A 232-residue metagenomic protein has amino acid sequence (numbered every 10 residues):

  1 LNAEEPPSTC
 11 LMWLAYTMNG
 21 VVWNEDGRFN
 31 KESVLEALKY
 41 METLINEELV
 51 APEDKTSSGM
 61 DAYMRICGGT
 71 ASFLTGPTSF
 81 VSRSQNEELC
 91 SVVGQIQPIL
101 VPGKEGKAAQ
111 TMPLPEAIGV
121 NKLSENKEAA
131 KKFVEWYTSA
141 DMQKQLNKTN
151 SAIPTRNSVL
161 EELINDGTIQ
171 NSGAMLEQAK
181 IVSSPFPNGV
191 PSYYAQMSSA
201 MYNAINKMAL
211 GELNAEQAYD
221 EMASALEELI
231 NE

Functional and structural regions predicted by a protein language model:
L1-N30, A71: Extracytoplasmic/periplasmic solute-binding protein
M18-N19, L44-L49, T70, S84-E88 (+5 more regions): Sec/Tat-exported extracytoplasmic proteins
D26-K55, Q97, V101: Glycine-centered hinge/linker elements that transmit conformational signals in sensory and ligand-binding systems
E47, E87-A152, N203: Extracytoplasmic/periplasmic substrate-recognition and gating elements
E53-C67: Short helix-initiation/N-cap motifs at beta->coil->alpha
S72-P77: Paired acidic/hydrophobic, glycine-rich loop segments that form the ligand-binding mouth/hinge of periplasmic-binding
P98-L100, K148-A200, K207: Long, aromatic- and glycine/proline-rich binding clefts that accommodate carbohydrate-like moieties
A215-L226: Short, well-structured alpha-helical segments that form the helix of a local strand-helix-strand
